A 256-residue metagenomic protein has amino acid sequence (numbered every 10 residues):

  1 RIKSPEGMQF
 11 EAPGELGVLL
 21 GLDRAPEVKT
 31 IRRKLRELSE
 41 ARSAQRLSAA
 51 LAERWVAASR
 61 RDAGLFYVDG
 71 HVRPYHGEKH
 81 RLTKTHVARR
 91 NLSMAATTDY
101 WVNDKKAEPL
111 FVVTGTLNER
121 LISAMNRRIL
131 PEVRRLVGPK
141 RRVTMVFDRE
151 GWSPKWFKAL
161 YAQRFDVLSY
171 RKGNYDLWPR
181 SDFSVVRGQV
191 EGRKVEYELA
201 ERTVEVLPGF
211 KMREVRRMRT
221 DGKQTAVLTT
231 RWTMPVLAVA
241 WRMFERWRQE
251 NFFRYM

Functional and structural regions predicted by a protein language model:
R1-A49, N103-P109, M145: Short, positively charged, Gly/Tyr-enriched micro-motifs that form contact patches at catalytic or ligand/partner
K3, G7, P26, T30 (+8 more regions): Generic recognition of stable, solvent-exposed alpha-helical segments in well-folded globular domains
M8, E27, I31, D62-R73 (+5 more regions): Short, conserved catalytic/metal-binding motifs centered on acidic residues
Q9-A12, L20-R24, G70, V113-T114 (+2 more regions): Glycine-rich, histidine-containing beta strand-loop boundary motifs that form or position
V28-V102: Active-site-proximal, Lys/Arg-enriched surface segment that forms a nucleic-acid-binding/basic interface patch
H86-V137, Q224-T225: Electropositive, glycine- and tryptophan-enriched low-complexity nucleic-acid-binding patches
F111, G115, K158, A162-F252: An anionic, glycine-rich sequence signature occurring as long contiguous blocks
E119-W178: Domain-level cores of phosphate- or acyl-group-handling catalytic modules
